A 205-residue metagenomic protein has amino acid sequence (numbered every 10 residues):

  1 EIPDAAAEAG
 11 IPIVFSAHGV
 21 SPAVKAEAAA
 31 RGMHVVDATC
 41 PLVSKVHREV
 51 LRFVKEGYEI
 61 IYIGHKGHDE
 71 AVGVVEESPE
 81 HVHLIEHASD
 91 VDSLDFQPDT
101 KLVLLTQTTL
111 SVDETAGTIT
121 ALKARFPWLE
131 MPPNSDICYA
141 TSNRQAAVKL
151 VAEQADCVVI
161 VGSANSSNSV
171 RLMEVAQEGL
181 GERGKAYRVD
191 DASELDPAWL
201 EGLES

Functional and structural regions predicted by a protein language model:
E1-S205: The feature marks the mature, well-folded catalytic cores of soluble enzymes
